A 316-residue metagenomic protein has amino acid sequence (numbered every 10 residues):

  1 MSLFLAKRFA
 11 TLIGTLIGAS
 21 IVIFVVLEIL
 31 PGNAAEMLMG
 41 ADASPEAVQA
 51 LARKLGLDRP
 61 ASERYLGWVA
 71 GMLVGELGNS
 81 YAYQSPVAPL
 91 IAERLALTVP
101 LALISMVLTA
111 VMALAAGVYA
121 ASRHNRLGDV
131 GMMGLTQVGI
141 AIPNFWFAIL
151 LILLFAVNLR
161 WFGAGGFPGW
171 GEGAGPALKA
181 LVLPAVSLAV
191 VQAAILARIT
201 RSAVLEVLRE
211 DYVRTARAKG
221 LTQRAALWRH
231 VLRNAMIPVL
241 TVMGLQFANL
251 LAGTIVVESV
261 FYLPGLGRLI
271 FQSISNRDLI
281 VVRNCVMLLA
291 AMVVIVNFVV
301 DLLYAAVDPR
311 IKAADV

Functional and structural regions predicted by a protein language model:
S2-F4, I13, P89-V130, N144 (+3 more regions): Alpha-helical transmembrane segments of integral membrane proteins, especially multi-pass inner/plasma-membrane
A6-R8, I13, L151: Hydrophobic alpha-helical segments of polytopic membrane proteins
T15-L66, L159-A180: Hydrophobic alpha-helical transmembrane segments of membrane transport/permease proteins and related membrane-embedded
V22-I29, R59, A70, G134-G165 (+1 more regions): Membrane-water interface segments at the C-terminal ends of transmembrane alpha-helices in multi-pass inner-membrane
A35, V74, F147-A148, L183 (+1 more regions): Alpha-helical transmembrane segments and their lipid-water interface positions in multi-pass membrane proteins
A43-E76, L181-V182, V213, F261-Q272: Short hydrophobic, aromatic-rich alpha-helical segments embedded in or entering the lipid bilayer of multi-pass
D58-L114: An internal, D/E-rich "acidic patch" concept
